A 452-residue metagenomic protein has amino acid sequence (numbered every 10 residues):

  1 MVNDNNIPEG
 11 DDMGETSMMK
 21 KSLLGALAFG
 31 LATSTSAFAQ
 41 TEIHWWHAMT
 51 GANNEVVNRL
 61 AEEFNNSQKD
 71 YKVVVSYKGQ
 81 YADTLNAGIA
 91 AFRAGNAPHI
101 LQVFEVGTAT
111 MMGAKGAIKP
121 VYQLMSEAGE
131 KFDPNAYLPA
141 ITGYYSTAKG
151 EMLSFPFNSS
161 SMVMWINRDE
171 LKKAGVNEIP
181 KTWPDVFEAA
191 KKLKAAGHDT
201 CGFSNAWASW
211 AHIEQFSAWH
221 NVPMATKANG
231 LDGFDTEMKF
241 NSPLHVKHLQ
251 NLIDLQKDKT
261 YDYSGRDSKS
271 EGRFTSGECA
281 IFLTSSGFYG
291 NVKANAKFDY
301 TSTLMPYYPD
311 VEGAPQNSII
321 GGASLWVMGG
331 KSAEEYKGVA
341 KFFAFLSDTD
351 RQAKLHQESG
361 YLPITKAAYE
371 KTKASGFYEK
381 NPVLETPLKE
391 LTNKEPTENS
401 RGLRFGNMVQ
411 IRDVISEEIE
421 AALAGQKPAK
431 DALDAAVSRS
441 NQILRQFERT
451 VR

Functional and structural regions predicted by a protein language model:
T41, R59-Y137, K172-K181, A280-I281 (+3 more regions): Extracytoplasmic "Venus flytrap"/periplasmic binding protein-like
A48, E63, Q123-S126, G287-N291 (+3 more regions): Mature extracytoplasmic/periplasmic domains
S67, A94, G150, K172-A174 (+6 more regions): Extracytoplasmic/periplasmic substrate-recognition and gating elements
A90, P98-H99, E130-E170, C201 (+2 more regions): A structural signal for short loop-to-beta-strand junctions that line the ligand-binding cleft of periplasmic/secreted
F104-S161, K181, F187, E214-F216 (+5 more regions): Hinge/lid segment of periplasmic solute-binding proteins
S146-F157, M162, F187-E237, C279: Extracytoplasmic/periplasmic solute-binding protein
A189-K192, D232-S264: Glycine-centered hinge/linker elements that transmit conformational signals in sensory and ligand-binding systems
S318, V383-R439: C-terminal capping/gating helix-and-loop segments adjacent to ligand/active sites or protein-protein/ligand interfaces
